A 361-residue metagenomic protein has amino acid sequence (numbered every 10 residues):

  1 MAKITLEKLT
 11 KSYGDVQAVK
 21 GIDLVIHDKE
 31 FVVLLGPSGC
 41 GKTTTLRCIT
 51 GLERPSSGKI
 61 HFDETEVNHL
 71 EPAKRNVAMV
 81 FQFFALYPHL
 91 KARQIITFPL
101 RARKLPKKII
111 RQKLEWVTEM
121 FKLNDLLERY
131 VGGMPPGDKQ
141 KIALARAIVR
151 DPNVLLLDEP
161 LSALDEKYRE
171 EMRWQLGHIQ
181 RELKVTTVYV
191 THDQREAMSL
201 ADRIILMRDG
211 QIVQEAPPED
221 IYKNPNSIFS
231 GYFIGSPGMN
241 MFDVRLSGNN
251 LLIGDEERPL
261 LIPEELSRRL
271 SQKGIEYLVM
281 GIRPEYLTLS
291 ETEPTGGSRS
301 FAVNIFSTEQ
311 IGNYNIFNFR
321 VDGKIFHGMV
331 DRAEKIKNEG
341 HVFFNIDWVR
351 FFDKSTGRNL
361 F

Functional and structural regions predicted by a protein language model:
I22-V33: Pre-Walker A (P-loop) beta-loop-beta motif of ABC nucleotide-binding domains
L35-P37: The feature captures the beta-strand-to-loop junction immediately N-terminal to the Walker
T50: Helix-to-loop junction immediately C-terminal to a conserved catalytic motif
G58-E66: Conserved ABC transporter NBD signature motif
R75-A78, Q82, L86-F229: ABC ATPase nucleotide-binding domains
P237-M239, N249-F361: Non-catalytic connector elements of ABC transporters
